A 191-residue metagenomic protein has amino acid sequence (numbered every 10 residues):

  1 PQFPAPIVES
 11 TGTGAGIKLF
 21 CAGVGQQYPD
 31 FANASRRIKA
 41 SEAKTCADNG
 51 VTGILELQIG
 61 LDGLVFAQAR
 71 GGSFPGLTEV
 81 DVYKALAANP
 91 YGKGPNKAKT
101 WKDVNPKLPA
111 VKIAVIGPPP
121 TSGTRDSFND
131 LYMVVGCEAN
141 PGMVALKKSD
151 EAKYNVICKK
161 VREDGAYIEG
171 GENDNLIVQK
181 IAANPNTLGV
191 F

Functional and structural regions predicted by a protein language model:
P1-F191: Flexible loop/hinge segments at secondary-structure junctions
